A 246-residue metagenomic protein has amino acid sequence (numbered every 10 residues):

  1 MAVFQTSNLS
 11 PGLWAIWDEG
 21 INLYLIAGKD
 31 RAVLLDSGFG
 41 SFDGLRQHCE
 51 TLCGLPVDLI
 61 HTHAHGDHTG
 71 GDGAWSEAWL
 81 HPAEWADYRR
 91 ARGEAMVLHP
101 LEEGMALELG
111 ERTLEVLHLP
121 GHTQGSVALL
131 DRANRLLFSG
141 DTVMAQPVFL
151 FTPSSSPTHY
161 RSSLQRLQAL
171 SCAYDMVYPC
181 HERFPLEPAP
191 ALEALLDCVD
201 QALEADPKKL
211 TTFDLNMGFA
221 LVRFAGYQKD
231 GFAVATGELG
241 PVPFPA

Functional and structural regions predicted by a protein language model:
A2-T51, A128-G140, M144: Conserved beta-strand hairpin/beta-sheet module of binuclear metal-dependent hydrolase folds, prominently
V3, S7-S10, D72-G125, D131-N134 (+3 more regions): Metallo-beta-lactamase
L34-G38, P56-D67, A78-P82, H118-G121 (+2 more regions): Active-site neighborhood of phospho(di)ester-bond hydrolases with catalytic His/Asp-centered motifs
F39-G110, D197-A205: Active-site HxH/HxHxD metal-binding segment of metal-dependent hydrolases
G40-D43, A64-G71, W85-Y88, Q124-S126 (+2 more regions): Active-site environment of divalent metal-dependent phosphoester hydrolases
L45-H48, Y160-L167, L195: A general structural detector for well-ordered alpha-helical segments in enzyme core domains, enriched
T142-S154, L192-L196, D200-A202: Active-site-proximal segments of metal-dependent phosphoesterases and phosphodiesterases across multiple
Q165-A246: Accessory terminal helices/loops
